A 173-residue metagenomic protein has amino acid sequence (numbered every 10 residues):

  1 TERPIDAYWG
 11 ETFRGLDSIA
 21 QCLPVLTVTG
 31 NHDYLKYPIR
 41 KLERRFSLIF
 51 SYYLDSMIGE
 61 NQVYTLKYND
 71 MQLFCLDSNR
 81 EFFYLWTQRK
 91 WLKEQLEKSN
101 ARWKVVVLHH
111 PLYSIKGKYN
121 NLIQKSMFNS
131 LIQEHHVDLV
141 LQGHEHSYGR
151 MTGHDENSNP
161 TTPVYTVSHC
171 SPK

Functional and structural regions predicted by a protein language model:
T1, S99-K116: Short acidic, glycine-rich surface-loop motifs adjacent to enzyme active sites
R3-N100, M127-F128, L139, G149-K173: Extended active-site neighborhood of metal-dependent phosphoesterases/phosphodiesterases
V106-Y113, D138-Y148: Histidine-centered catalytic micro-motifs
K118-I123: Outer-membrane beta-barrel translocator/channel fold
I132: A conserved, positively charged/aromatic
